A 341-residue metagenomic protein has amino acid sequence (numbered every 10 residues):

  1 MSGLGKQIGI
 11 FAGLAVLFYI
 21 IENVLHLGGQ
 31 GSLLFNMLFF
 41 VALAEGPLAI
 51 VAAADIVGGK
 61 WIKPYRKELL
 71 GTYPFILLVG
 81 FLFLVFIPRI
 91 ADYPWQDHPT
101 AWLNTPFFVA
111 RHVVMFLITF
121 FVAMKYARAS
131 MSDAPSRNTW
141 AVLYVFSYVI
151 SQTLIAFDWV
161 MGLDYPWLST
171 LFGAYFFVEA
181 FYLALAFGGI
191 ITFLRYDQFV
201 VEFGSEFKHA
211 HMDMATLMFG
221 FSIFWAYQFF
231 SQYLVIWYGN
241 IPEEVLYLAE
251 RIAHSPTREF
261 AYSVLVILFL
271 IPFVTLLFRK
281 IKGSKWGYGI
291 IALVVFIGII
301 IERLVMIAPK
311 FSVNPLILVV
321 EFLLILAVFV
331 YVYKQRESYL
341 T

Functional and structural regions predicted by a protein language model:
M1-A44, F329-Y339: N-terminal regions that are enriched for targeting/export leaders and immediately downstream pro/stem segments
M1-K6, G31, F35, W61-L77 (+2 more regions): Alpha-helical transmembrane segments and their helix-start/interface "positive-inside/aromatic belt" motifs in integral
G3-Q7, V266-I271, R279-T341: TerminUS-proximal long segments
I8, V16, W102-V264, V330: Long, contiguous internal "core" modules enriched in hydrophobic/ aromatic residues
V16-I20, V149-A156, L293-L304: Aromatic-anchored segments of alpha-helical transmembrane domains
Q30, F40-A134: Transmembrane-helix bundle segments that line or gate the permeation/cavity pathway in multi-pass membrane proteins
Q30-M37, Y65-K67, A101, D164-F177 (+1 more regions): Non-cytosolic membrane-interface motifs at loop->transmembrane helix junctions
V41-A53, L78-F83, H112-M124, V178-F193 (+2 more regions): Hydrophobic cores of alpha-helical transmembrane segments in multi-pass inner/ER membrane proteins, independent
